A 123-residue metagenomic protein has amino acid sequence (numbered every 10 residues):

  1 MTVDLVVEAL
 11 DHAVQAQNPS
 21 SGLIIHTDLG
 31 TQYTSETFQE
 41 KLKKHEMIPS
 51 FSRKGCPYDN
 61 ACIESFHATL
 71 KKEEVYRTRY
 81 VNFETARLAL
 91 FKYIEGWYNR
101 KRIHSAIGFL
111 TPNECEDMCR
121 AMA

Functional and structural regions predicted by a protein language model:
M1-A123: Charged DNA-binding/catalytic regions of mobile-element recombinases
